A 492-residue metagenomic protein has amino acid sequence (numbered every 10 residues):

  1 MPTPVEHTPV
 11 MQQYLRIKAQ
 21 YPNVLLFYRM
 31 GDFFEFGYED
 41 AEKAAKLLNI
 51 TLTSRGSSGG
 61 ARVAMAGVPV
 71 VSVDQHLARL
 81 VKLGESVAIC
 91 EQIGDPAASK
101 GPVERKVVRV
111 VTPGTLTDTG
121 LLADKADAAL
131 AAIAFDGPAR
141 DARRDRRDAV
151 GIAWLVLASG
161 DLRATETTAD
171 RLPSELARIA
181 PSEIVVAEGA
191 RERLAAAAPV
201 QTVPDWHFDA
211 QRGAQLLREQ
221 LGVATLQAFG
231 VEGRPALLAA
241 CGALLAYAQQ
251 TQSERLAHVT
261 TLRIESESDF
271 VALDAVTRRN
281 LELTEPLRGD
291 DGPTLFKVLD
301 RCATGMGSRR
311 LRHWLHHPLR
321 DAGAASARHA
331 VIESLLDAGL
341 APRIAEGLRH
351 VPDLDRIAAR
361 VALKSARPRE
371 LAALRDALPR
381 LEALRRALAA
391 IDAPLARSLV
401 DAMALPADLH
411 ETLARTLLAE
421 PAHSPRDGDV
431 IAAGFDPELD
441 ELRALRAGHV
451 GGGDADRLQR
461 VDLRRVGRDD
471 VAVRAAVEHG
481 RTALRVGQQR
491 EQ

Functional and structural regions predicted by a protein language model:
M1-D337, P342, R349-A362, A366-G452: Charged catalytic and DNA/RNA-contacting regions of genome-maintenance and nucleic-acid-processing enzymes
P4, A390, P425, D454 (+3 more regions): Intrinsically disordered, low-complexity regulatory regions of eukaryotic regulatory proteins
P9, P199, R460, R465 (+3 more regions): Detector for intrinsically disordered, low-structure N-terminal pre-sequences
R263, G434-P437, A455, G467 (+2 more regions): Glycine-centered signal
A322-G323, E382, D469-V471, V477 (+2 more regions): A short hydrophobic/aromatic micro-motif that marks alpha-helical segments and, especially, helix-coil
V450-G451, A455-R457, L463, D470-V471 (+2 more regions): Alpha-helix boundary/capping motif
